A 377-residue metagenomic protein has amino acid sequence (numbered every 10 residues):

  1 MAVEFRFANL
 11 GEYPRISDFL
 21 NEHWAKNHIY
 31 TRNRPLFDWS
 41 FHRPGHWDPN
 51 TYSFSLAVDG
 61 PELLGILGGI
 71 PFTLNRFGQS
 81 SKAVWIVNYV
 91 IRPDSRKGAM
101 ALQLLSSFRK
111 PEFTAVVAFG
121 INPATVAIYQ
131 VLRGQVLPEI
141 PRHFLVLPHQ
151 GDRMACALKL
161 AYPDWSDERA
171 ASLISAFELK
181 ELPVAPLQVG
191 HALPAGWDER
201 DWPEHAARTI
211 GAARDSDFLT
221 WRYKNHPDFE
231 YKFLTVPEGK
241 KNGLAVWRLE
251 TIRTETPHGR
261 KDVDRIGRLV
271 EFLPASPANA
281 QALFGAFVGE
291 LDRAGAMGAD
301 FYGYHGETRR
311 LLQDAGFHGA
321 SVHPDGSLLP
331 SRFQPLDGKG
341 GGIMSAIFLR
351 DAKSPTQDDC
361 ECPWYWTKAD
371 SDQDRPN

Functional and structural regions predicted by a protein language model:
M1-A2, N377: Short, low-complexity, intrinsically disordered N-terminal peptides in bacterial proteins
V3-Y89, Q188-L273: A conserved beta-strand-loop-helix scaffold within acyl/acetyltransferase catalytic domains
F19, S40, S107, S172-A176 (+6 more regions): Residues that form generic nucleotide/phosphate-binding pockets
S53, T114-E178, V246-N377: Active-site/acyl-donor-binding loops of N-acyltransferases
P71-T73, V90-P93, E112, R133: Generic hydrophobic/packing signal
N88-K110, A118, P277-G289: Conserved acetyl-CoA-binding loop-helix of GNAT-fold acetyltransferases
A176-P183, P194, P227: Long, low-complexity segments enriched in small/aliphatic residues
